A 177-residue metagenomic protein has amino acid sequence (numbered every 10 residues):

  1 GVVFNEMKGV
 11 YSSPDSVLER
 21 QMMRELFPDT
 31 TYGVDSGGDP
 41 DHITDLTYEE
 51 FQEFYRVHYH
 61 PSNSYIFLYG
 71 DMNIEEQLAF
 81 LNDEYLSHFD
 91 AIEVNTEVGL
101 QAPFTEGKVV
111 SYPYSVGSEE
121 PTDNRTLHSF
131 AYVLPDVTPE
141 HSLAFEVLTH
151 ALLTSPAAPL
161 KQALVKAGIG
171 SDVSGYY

Functional and structural regions predicted by a protein language model:
G1-E106, S118-F145, H150-Y177: Charge-rich, well-structured scaffold segments of protease-associated domains
S111-S115: Membrane-proximal cytosolic interface modules of multi-pass membrane proteins
